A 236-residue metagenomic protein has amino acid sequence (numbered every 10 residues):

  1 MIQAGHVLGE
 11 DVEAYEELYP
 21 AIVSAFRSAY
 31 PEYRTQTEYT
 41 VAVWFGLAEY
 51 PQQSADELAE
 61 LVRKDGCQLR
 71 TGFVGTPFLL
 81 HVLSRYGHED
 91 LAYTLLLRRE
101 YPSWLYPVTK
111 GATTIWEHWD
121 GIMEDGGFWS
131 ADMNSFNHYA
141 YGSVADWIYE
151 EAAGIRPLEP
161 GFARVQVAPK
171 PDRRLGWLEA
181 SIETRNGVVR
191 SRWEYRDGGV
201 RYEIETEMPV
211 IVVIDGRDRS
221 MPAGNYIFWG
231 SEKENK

Functional and structural regions predicted by a protein language model:
M1-F128, G230: Catalytic cores of carbohydrate-active enzymes
E17, A21, D90-K236: Non-catalytic C-terminal accessory modules of carbohydrate-active enzymes
